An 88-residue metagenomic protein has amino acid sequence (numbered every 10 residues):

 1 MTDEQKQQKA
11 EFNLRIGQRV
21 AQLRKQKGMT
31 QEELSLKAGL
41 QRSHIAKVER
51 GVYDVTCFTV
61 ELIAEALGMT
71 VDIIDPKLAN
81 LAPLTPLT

Functional and structural regions predicted by a protein language model:
T2, D75-T88: Short, charged recognition helix plus adjacent turn of helix-turn-helix-like nucleic-acid-binding domains
T2-Q26: A short, Lys/Arg-rich alpha-helix, primarily the initiator
Q18-K37, L62, T88: Short basic helix-loop element that most often maps to the first helix and adjoining turn of HTH DNA-binding modules
V20, L34-S35, I45-V48, I74: Conserved hydrophobic/aromatic packing and binding residues within compact polymer-binding modules
G39-Y53: Recognition helix of helix-turn-helix/homeodomain-like DNA-binding domains that insert into the DNA major groove
E49, L67, L78: DNA major-groove recognition helix of helix-turn-helix
T56-I73: DNA major-groove recognition helix of helix-turn-helix/homeodomain DNA-binding modules
